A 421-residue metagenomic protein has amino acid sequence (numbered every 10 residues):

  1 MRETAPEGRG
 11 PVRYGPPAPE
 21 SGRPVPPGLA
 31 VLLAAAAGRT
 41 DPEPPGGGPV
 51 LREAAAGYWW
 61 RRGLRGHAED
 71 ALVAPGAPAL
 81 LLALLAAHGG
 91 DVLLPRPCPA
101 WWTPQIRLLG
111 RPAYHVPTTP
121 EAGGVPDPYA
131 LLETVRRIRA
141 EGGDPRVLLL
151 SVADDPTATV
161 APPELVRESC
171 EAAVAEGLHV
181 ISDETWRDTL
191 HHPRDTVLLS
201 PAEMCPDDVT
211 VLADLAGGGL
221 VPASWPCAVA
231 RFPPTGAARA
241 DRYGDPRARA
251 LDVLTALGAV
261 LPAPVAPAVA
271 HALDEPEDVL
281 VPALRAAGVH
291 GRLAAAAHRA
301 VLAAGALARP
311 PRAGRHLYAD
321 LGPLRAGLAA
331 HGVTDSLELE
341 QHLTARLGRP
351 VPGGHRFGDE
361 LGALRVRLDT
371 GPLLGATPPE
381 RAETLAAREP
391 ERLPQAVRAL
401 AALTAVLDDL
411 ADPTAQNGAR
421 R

Functional and structural regions predicted by a protein language model:
M1-G76, L374-T377, A387, T414-R421: N-terminal small-domain helix-loop-helix segment of the aminotransferase-like
P11-R13, L307-R312, R356: Short beta-strand
R39-A172, D188-M204, E389-V397: Conserved core of the PLP fold type I
R65, H342-V351, F357-R421: PLP-dependent enzyme catalytic core of the Aspartate aminotransferase-like
L109, A175-E176, A304: Helix C-cap/helix->beta junction micro-motif
E121-P126, T159-V160, L190-V197, A238-R242 (+3 more regions): Short, flexible/disordered intra-domain loops and linkers
P206-D208, L212-A287, V301: Conserved core segment of the aminotransferase class I/II
L284-H298, L302, L307-G327: Conserved glycine-rich beta-strand-loop-beta hairpin in the small C-terminal domain of fold type I
